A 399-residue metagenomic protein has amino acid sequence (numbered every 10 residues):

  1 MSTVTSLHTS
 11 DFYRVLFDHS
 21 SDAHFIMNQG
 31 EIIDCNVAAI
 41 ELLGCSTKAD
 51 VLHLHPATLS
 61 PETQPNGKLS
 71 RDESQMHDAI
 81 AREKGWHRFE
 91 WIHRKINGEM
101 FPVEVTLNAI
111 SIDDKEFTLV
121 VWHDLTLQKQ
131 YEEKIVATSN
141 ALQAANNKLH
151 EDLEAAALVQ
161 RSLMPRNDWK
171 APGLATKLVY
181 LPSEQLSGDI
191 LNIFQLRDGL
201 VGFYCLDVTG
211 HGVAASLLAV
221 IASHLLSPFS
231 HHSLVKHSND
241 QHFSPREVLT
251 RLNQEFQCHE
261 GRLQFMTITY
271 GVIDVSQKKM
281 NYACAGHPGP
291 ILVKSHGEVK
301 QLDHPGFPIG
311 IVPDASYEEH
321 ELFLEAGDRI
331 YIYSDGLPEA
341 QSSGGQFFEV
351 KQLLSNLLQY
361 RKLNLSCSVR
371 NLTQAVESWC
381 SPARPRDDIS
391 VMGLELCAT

Functional and structural regions predicted by a protein language model:
M1-D11, H123-N140, G210: PAS-associated C-terminal cap
S2, H93, K115-L125, Y204-L206 (+1 more regions): PAS-family sensory domains
L7-F25: Sensory modules in modular signal-transduction proteins
V37-L43, A49-L69, H224-Q241, Q352-Q359: PAS-family sensory/regulatory domains
H55-I92, T373-V376: Terminal output helix/cap of sensory domains in signal transduction proteins
V105-T118, R197-G199: Short loop/turn elements at sensory-signaling interfaces that couple input to output
T138-R329, A383-T399: … and, occasionally, acidic/histidine-rich disordered N-termini of signaling adaptors
F323-Y331, L337-T399: C-terminal catalytic subdomain
